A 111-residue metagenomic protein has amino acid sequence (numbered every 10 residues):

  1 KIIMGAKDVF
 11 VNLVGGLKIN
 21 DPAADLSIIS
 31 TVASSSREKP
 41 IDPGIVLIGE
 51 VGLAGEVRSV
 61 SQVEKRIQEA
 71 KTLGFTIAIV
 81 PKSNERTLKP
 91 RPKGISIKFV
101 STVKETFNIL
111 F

Functional and structural regions predicted by a protein language model:
K1-F111: Peripheral, non-AAA+ core regions of ATP-driven protein-machinery
